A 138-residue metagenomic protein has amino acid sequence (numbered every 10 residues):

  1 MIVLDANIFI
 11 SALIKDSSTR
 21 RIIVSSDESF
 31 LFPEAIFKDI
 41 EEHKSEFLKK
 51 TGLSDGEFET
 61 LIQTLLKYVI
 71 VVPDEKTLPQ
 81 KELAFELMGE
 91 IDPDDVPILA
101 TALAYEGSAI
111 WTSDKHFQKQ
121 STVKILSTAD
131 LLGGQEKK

Functional and structural regions predicted by a protein language model:
M1-E34: Short, well-structured N-terminal submotif of metal-dependent ribonuclease cores
I8-F9, I36, I98, H116-F117: Alpha-helix capping/helix-boundary segments
K15-S18, F58, V96-I98: A generic local structural motif
S25-D27, E34-F85: PIN-domain endoribonuclease scaffold, especially VapC-family toxins
I70-A109, K115: Active-site neighborhoods of divalent-metal-dependent phosphate/nucleic-acid chemistry enzymes
A104-K138: Acidic, PIN/NYN-like endoribonuclease modules and their adjacent C-terminal/linker elements
